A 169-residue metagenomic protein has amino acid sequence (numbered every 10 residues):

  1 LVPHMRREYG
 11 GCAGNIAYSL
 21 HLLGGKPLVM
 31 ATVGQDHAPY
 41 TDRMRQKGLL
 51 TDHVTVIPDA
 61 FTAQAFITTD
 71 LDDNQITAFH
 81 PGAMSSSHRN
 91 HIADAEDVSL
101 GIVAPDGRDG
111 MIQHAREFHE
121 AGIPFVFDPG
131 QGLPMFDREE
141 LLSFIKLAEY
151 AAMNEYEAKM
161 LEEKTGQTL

Functional and structural regions predicted by a protein language model:
L1-M30, P39, S86: Glycine-rich phosphate/adenosyl-contacting loop at the front of the ribokinase-like
P3-M5, V29, L50, A65 (+1 more regions): Glycine-rich, flexible loop/turn motifs
Y9, V33, G107: Charged, low-complexity surface patches
C12, D36, G110: Conserved alpha-helical elements of sugar-nucleotide-dependent glycosyltransferases
L23, A60-T62: Short, basic and Ser/Thr-rich N-terminal targeting/leader segments
V29-G48: Short, electropositive alpha-helical surface patch
T32-V33, A63-T68: Catalytic-core segment of enzymes that process non-peptidic bonds
D42-V56, A60, T68-L169: Ribokinase/PfkB-type carbohydrate-kinase core domain
